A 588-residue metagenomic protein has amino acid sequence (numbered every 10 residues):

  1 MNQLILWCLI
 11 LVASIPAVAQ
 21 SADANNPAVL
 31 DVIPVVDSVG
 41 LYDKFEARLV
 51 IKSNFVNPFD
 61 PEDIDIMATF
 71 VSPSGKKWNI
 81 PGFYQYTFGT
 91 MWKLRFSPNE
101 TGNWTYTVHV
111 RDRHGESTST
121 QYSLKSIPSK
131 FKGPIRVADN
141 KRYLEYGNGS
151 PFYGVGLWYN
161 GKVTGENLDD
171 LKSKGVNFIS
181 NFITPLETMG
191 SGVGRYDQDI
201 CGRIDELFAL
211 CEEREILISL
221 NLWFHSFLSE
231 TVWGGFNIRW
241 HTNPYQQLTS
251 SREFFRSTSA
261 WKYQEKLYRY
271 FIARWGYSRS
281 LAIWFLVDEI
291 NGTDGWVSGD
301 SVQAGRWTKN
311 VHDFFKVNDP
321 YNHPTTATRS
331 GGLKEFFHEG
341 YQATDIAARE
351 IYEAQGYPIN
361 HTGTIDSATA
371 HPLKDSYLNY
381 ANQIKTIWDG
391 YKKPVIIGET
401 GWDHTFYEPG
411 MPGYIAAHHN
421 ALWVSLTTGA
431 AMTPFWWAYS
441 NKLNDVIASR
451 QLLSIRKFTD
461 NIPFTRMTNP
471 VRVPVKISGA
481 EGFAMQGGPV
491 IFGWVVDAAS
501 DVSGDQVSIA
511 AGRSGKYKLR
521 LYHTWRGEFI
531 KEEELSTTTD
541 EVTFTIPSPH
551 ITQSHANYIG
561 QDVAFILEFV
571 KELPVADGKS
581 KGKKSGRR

Functional and structural regions predicted by a protein language model:
M1-A24: Bacterial Sec-dependent N-terminal signal peptides
S21-S74, I80, S123-I127, V475-A484: Non-catalytic, glycine-rich low-complexity segments
A28-L41, N54-F59, D389-G398, W402-F406 (+2 more regions): Aromatic- and carboxylate-lined catalytic core of secreted/periplasmic carbohydrate-active enzymes
L49-I51, G82-Y84, L94-E100, I546-H555: Short, hydrophobic beta-strand segments
D63-D65, R113-G115, S129-P358, A370 (+1 more regions): Active-site mouth of glycoside hydrolases
T69, W78-K141: Extended acidic/polar, glycine-enriched regions that form or flank non-catalytic beta-rich accessory modules
T69-K76, Y522-E528: Change "in extracellular beta-sheet-rich domains … of secreted and cell-surface proteins" to "in beta-sheet-rich domains
L210, I216, F314-P324, H338-A354 (+1 more regions): Catalytic-core region of carbohydrate-active enzymes that cleave or remodel glycosidic bonds
